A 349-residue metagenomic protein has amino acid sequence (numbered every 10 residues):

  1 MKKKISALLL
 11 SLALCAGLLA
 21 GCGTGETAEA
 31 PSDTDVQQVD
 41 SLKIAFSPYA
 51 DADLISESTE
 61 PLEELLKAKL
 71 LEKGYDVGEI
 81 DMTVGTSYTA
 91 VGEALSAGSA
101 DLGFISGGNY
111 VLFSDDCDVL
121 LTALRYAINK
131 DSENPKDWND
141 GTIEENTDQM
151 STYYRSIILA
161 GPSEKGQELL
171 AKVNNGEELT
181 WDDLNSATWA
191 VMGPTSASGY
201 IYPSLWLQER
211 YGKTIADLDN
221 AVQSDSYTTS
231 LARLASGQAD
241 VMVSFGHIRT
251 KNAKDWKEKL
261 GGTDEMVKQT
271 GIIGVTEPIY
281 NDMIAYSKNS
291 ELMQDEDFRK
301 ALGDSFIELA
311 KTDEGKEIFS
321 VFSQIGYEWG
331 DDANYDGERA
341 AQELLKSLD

Functional and structural regions predicted by a protein language model:
G17-G21: C-terminal motif of bacterial Sec signal peptides marking the signal peptidase cleavage site
G23-E26: Bacterial signal peptide processing site
Q38-D40, A45, A50-P61, E291-D349: An extracytoplasmic/periplasmic, membrane-proximal ligand-sensing/linker region
K43, S47-P48, T122-N146, T152-R155 (+2 more regions): Periplasmic-binding protein-like
F46-P48, T86-Y88, G98-V111, D115-C117 (+5 more regions): Beta->alpha turn/N-cap motifs
Y75-E93, S106, T214-A232: Short helix-initiation/N-cap motifs at beta->coil->alpha
L124-S196: A conserved helix-loop-strand patch within extracytoplasmic ligand-binding domains of the periplasmic binding
E177, N185-M293: Pocket-lining segment of extracytoplasmic ligand-binding domains
